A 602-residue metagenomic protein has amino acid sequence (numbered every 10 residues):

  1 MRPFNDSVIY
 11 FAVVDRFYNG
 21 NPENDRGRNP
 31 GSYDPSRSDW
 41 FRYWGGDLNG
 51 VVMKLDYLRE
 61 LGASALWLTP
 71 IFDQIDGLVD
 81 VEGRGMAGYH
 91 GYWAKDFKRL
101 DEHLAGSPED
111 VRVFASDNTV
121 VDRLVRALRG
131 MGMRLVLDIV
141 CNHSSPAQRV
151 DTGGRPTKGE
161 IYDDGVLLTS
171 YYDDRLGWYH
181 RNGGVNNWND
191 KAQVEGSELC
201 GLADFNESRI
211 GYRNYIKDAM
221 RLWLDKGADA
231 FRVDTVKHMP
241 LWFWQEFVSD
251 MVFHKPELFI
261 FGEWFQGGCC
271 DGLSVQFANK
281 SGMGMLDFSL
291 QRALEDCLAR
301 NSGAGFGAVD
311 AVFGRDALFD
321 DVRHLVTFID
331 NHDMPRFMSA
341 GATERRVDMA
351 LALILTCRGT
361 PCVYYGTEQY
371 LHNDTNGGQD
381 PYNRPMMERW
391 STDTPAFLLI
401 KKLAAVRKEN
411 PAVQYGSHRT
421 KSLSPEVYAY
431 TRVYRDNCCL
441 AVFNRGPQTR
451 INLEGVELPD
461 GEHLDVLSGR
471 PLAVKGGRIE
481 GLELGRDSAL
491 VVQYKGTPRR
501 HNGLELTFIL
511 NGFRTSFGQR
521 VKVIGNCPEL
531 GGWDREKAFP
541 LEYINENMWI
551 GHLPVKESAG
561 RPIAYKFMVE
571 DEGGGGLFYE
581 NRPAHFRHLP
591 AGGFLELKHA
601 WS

Functional and structural regions predicted by a protein language model:
M1-V13, N19, D25-N29, D34 (+12 more regions): Carbohydrate-interacting/catalytic domains
M1-V8, D15-K226, E246-W264, C270-G272 (+3 more regions): Substrate-binding/active-site clefts of carbohydrate-active enzymes
A12, L58, L68, F97 (+11 more regions): Conserved, mostly hydrophobic/aromatic
F72, G496, V569-D571: Surface-exposed loop/turn motifs at beta-strand-loop junctions within extracellular Ig-like and Fibronectin type III
V125, G132, H143, D218-D321 (+8 more regions): Active-site-proximal helices and loops of the catalytic beta/alpha 8
F513-G560, E570-A591: Aromatic-rich carbohydrate-binding modules that target alpha-glucans
A564-M568: Extracellular recognition modules
